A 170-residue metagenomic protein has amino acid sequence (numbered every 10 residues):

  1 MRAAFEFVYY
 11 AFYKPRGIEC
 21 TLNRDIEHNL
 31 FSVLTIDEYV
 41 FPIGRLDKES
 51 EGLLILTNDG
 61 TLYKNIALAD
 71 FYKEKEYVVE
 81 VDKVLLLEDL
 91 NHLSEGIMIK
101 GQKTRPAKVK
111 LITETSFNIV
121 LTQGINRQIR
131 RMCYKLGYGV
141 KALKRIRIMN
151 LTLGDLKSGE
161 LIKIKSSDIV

Functional and structural regions predicted by a protein language model:
M1-V170: Basic, flexible Lys/Arg- and Gly-enriched helix-loop patches that mediate nucleic-acid binding at interfaces with rRNA
